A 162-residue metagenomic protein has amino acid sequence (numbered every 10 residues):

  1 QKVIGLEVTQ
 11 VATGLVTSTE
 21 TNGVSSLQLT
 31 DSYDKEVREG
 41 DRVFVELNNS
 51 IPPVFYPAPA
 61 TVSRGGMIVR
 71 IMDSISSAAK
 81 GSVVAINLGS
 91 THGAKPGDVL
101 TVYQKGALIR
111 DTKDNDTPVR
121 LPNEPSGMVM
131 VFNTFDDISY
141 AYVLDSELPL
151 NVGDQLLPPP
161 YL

Functional and structural regions predicted by a protein language model:
Q1-L162: Surface-exposed, polar/charged interaction patches used for macromolecular assembly or partner binding
